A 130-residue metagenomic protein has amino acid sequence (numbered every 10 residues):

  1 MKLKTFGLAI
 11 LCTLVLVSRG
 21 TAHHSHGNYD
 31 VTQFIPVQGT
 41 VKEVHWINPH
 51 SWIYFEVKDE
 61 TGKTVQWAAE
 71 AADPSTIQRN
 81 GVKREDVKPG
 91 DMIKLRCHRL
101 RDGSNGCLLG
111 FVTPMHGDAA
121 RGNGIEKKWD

Functional and structural regions predicted by a protein language model:
M1-G7: Bacterial N-terminal signal peptides that target proteins for export
K4, S18-V44, N48, A119: Transition segments tied to proteolytic processing and entry into folded domains
G7-S18: Bacterial N-terminal signal peptides
I47-V57: Short aromatic-glycine-enriched beta-strand elements
A71-R79: Short, structured beta-strand/loop micro-motifs enriched in basic residues and often containing a Trp
R79-K94: Short nucleic-acid-contacting surface segments enriched for D/E, G, S/T with interspersed K/R
L100-K127: OB-fold/S1-family single-stranded nucleic acid-binding modules
